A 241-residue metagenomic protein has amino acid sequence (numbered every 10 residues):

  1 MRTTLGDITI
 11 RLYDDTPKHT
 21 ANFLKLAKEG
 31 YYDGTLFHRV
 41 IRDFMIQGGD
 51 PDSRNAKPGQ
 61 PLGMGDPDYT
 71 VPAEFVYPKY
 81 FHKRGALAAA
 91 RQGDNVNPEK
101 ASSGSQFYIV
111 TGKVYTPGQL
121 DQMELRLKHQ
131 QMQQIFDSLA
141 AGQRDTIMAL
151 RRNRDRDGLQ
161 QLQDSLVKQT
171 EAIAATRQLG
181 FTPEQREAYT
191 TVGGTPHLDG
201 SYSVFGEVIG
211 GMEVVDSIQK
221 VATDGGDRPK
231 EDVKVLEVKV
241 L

Functional and structural regions predicted by a protein language model:
M1-L241: Cyclophilin-like peptidyl-prolyl cis-trans isomerases
